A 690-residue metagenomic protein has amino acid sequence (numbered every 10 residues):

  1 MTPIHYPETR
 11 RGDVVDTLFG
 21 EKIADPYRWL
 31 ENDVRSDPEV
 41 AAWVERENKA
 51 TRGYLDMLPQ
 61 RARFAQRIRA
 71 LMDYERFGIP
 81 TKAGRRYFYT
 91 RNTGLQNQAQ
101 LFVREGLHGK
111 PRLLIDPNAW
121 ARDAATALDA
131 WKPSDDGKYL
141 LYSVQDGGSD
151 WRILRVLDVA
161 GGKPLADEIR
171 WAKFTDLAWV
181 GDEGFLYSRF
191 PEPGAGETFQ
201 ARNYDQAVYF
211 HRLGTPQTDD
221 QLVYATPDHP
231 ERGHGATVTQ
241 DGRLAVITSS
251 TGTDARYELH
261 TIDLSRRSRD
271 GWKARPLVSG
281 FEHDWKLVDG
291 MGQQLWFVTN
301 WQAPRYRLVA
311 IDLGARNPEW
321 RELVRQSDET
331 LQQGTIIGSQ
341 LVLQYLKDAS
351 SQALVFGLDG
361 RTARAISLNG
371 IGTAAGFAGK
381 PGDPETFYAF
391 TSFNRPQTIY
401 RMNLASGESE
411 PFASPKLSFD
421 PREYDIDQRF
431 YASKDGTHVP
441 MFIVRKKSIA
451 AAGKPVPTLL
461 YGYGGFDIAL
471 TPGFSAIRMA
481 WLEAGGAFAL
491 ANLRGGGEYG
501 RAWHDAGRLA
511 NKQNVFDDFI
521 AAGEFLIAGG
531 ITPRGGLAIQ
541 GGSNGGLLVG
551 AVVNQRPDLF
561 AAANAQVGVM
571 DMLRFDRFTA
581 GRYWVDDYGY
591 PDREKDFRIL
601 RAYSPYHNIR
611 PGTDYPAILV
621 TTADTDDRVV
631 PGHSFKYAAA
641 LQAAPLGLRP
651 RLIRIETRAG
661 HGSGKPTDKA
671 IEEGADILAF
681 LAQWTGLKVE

Functional and structural regions predicted by a protein language model:
P38-P133, S143, R232-G290, E322 (+8 more regions): Non-catalytic accessory segments flanking enzyme active sites
Y87, L140, F185-L186, A245 (+3 more regions): Hydrophobic beta-strand positions that form the internal "hydrophobic ladder" of WD40/Gbeta-like beta-propeller blades
N92-A99, A121-A125, V144-I153, E168-K173 (+7 more regions): A flexible loop/linker signature enriched in serine peptidases of the S9 family
V103-R104, R155-V159, R202-G214, L259-S265 (+2 more regions): Beta-propeller blade signature
P117, V159-W171, T215-P227, S265-V278 (+2 more regions): Blade-edge beta-strand/turn elements of extracellular beta-propeller and related beta-sheet repeat scaffolds
N118-S134, S143-S149, A160-A166, M402-E408 (+6 more regions): Cap/lid segment of the alpha/beta-hydrolase catalytic domain
T226-Y306, I311-E319, V324-E329, G334 (+3 more regions): Long hydrophobic segments that form regular secondary structure
A484, L490-E690: Active-site-proximal cap/loop segments of hydrolase catalytic domains
